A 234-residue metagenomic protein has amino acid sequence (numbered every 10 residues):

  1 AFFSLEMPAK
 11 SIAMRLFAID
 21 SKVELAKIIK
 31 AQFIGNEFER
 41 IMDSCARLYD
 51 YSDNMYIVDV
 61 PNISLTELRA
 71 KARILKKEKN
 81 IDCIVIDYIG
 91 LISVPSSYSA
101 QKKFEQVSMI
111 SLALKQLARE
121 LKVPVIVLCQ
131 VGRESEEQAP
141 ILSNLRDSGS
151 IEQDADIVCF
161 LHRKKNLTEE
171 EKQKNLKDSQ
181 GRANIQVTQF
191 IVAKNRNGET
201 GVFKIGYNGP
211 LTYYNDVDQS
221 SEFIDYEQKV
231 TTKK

Functional and structural regions predicted by a protein language model:
A1-N80, V94, F203: Cytosolic-facing regulatory segments adjacent to core modules
S4-M7, V127-G132, N195-R196: A short beta-strand-to-loop transition that corresponds to the Sensor-1 phosphate-sensing loop of AAA+ P-loop ATPases
L5, F33, I89, Q130-V131 (+1 more regions): Short, ordered loop/turn segments at secondary-structure junctions
A9-K10, L91-S93, G132-E136: Short, active-site-adjacent cap segments at secondary-structure transitions
K22, I28, D50, Y56 (+4 more regions): C-terminal regions of RecA-like/P-loop NTPase motor modules
I81-V127: Helical hairpin unit composed of two closely spaced alpha helices linked by a short loop
